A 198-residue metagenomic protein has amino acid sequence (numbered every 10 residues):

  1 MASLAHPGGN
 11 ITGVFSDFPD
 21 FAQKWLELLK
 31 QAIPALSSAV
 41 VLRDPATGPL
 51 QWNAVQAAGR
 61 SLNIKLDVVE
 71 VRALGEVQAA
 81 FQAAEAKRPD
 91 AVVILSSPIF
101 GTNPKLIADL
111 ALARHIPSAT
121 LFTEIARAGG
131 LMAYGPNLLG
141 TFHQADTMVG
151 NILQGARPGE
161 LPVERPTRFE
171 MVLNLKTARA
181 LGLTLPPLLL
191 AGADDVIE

Functional and structural regions predicted by a protein language model:
M1-E198: Short hydrophobic alpha-helices and adjacent helix-cap/hinge residues
